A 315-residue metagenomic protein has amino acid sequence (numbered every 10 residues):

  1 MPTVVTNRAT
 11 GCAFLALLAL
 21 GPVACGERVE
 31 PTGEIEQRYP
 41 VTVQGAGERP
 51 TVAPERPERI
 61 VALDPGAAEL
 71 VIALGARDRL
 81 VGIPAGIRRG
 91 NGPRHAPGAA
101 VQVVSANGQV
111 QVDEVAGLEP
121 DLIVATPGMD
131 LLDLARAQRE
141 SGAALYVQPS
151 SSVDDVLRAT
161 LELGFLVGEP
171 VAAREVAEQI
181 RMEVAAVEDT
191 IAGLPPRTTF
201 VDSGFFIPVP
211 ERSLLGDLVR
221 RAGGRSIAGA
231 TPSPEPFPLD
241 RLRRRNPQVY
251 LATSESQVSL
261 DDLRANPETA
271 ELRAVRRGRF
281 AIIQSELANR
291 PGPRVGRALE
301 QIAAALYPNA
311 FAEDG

Functional and structural regions predicted by a protein language model:
P2-V5, F14, V23-A68, E169-F200 (+1 more regions): Bacterial Sec-exported substrate-binding components of ABC uptake systems
Y39, D121-L122, L132-I207, R225-A230 (+2 more regions): Extracytoplasmic substrate-binding proteins
P40, R59-L118, L122-G128, T269: A short, structured surface patch at a secondary-structure boundary
A46-E48, Q102-D113, T231-L239: Short helix-initiation/N-cap motifs at beta->coil->alpha
D64, P127-G128, S203-G204, T231 (+2 more regions): Short secondary-structure boundary segments
Q111-E119, S141, F237-N246: Short helices/loops that flank or line small-molecule/ion binding pockets
M129-E140, R244, V249-N266: A ligand-binding cleft/hinge motif common to bilobed small-molecule-binding domains
R212-E235, S254, I282: His/Asp/Glu-enriched short active-site or ligand-binding loop at hydrolase and phosphoryl-transfer sites
